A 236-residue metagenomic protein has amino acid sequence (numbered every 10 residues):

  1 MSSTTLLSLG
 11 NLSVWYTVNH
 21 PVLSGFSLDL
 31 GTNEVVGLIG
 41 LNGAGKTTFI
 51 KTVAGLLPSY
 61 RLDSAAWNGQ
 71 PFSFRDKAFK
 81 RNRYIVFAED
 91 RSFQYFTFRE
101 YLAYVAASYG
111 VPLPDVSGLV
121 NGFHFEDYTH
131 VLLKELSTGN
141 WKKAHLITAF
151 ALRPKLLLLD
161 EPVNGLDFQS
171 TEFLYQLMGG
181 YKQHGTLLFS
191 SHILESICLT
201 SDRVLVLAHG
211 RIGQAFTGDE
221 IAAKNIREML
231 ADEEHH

Functional and structural regions predicted by a protein language model:
M1-G25: A short, flexible loop at the N-terminus of ABC-type nucleotide-binding domains that lies
I39-L41: The feature captures the beta-strand-to-loop junction immediately N-terminal to the Walker
A54: Helix-to-loop junction immediately C-terminal to a conserved catalytic motif
S59-F79: Conserved ABC transporter NBD signature motif
A103, L113-T129: Conserved ABC ATPase "signature" region
L157-E161: Catalytic Walker B motif of ABC-type/P-loop ATPase nucleotide-binding domains
S190-H192: H-loop/switch region of ABC-family ATPase nucleotide-binding domains
